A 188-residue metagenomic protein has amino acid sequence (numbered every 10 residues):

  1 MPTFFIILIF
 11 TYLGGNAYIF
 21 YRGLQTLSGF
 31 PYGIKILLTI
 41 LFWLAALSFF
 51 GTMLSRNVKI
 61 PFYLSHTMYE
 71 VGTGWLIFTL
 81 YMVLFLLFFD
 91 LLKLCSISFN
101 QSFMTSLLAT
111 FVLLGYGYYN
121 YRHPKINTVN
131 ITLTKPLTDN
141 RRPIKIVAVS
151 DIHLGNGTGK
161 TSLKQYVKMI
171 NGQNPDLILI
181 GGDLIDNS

Functional and structural regions predicted by a protein language model:
M1-P124: Non-catalytic terminal accessory segments
Y121-N127, T132, P136-S188: Membrane-embedded segments
